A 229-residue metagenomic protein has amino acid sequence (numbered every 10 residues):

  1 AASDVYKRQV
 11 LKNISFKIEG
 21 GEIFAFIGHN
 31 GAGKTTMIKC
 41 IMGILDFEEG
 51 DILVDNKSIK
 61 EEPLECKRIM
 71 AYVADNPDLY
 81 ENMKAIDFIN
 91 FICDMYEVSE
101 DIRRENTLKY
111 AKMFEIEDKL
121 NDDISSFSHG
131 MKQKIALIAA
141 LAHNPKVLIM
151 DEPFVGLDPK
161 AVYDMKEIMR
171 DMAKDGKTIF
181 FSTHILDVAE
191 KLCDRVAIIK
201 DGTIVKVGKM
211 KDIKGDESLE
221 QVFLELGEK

Functional and structural regions predicted by a protein language model:
A1-Y6: Short, small-residue-biased leader/transition segments that mark boundaries at the very start of proteins
G50-E61, E65-C66: Conserved ABC transporter NBD signature motif
N90, D94, I102-K119: Conserved ABC ATPase "signature" region
L148-E152: Catalytic Walker B motif of ABC-type/P-loop ATPase nucleotide-binding domains
V207-G208: ABC ATPase "signature
